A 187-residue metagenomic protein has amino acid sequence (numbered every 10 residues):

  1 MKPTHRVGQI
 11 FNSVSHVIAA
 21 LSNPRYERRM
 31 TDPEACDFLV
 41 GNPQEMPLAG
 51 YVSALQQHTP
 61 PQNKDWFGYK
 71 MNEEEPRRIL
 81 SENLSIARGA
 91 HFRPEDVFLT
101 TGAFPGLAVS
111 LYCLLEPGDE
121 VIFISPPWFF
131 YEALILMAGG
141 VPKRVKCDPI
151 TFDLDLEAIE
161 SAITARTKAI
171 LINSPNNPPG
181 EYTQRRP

Functional and structural regions predicted by a protein language model:
M1, S22, G41, H58-T59 (+2 more regions): Selective for proline/serine-rich intrinsically disordered segments in cytosolic/nuclear regulatory regions
M1-I10: Generic N-terminal amphipathic, Lys/Arg-enriched alpha-helix
K2, L21-R25, A162: General helical secondary-structure elements
Q9-G102, V109: N-terminal small-domain helix-loop-helix segment of the aminotransferase-like
K64-P187: Conserved core of the PLP fold type I
